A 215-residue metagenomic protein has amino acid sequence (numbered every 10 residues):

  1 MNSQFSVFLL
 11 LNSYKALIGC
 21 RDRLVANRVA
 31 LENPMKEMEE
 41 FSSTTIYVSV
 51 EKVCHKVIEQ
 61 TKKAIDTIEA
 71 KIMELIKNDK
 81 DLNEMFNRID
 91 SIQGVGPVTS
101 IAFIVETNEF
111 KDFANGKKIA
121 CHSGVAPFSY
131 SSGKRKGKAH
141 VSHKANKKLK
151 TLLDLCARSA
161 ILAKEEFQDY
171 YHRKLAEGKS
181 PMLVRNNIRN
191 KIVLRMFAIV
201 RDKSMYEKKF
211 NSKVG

Functional and structural regions predicted by a protein language model:
M1-R88: Long, charge-rich intrinsically disordered scaffolds of nucleic-acid metabolism proteins
M1-S3, N108-D112, A160-E166, M196-K208: Short helix-capping/linker segments at secondary-structure and domain boundaries
N2-A16, S43-I46, G137-V141, D169-N186: Short, solvent-exposed helix-loop connector elements
Q4-V7, M35-E37, K71, S132-R135 (+3 more regions): Short coil/turn segments at secondary-structure boundaries
K15-I18, D22, V29, H55 (+8 more regions): Non-catalytic, well-ordered alpha-helical scaffold segments
I72, I89, Y170-Y171, M196: Generic hydrophobic alpha-helical segments
S91, P97, I101-P181: Phosphate-backbone recognition surface of nucleic-acid-processing proteins
K134-K138, Y171-G215: Low-complexity, acidic/Ser/Thr- and charged residue-rich accessory regions of DNA metabolism proteins
